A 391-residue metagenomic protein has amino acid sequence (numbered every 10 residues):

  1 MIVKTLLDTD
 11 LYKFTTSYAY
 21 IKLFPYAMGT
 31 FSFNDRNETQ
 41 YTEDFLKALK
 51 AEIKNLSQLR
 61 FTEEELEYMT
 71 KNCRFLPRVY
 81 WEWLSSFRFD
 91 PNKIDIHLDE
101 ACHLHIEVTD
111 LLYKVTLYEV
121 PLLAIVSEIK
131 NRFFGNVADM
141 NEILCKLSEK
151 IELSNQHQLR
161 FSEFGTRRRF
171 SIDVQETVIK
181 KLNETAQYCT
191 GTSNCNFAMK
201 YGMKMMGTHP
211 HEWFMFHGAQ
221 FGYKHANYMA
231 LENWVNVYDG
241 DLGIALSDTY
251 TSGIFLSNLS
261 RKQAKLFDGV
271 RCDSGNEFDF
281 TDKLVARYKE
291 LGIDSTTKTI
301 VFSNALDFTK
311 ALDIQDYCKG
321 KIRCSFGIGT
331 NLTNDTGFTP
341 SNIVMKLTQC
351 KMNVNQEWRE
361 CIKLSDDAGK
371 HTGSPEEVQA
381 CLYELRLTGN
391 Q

Functional and structural regions predicted by a protein language model:
M1-A226, A230, V235-N236, K346-Q391: Ordered alpha/beta subdomains of enzyme catalytic regions
I2, M206-Q391: Glycine-rich phosphate/ribose-binding loops and adjacent secondary-structure elements that form binding surfaces
